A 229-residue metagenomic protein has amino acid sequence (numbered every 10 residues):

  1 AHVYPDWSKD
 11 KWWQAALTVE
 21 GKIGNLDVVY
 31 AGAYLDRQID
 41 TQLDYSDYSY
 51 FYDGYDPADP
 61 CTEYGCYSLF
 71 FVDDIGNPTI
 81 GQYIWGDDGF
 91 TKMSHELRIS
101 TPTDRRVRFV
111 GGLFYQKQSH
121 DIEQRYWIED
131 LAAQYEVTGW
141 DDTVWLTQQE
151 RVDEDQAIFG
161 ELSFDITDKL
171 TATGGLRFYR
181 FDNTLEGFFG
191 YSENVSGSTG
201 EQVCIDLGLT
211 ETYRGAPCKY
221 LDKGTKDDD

Functional and structural regions predicted by a protein language model:
A1-V110, Q116-H120: Outer-membrane beta-barrel domain signature, strongest for Gram-negative TonB-dependent receptors and also present
A1-V3, D44-W85, R125-Q148, T184-D229: Solvent-exposed loop segments that connect transmembrane elements
D6, Q149-V152: Membrane-interfacial loop-to-transmembrane-helix junctions in polytopic alpha-helical membrane proteins
K11-W13, T91-M93, V152-Q156, D228-D229: Residues that define the transmembrane beta-barrel architecture of outer-membrane proteins
Q14-A16, S94-E96, S100, L146 (+2 more regions): Membrane-embedded beta-strand positions in outer-membrane beta-barrel channels/transporters
Y179: Conserved Rossmann-like nucleotide-cofactor binding loop
